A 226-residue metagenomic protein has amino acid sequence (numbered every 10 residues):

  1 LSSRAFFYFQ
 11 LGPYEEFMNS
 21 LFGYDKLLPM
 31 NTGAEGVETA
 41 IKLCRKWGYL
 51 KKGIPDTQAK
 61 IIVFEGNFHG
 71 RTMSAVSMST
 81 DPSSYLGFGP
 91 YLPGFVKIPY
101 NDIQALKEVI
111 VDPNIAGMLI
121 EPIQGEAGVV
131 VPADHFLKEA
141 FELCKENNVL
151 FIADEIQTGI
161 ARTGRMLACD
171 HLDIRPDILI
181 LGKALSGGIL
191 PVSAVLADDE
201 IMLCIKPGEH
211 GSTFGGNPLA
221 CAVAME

Functional and structural regions predicted by a protein language model:
L1-E226: Conserved N-terminal phosphate-binding loop of PLP-dependent enzymes in the Aspartate aminotransferase
